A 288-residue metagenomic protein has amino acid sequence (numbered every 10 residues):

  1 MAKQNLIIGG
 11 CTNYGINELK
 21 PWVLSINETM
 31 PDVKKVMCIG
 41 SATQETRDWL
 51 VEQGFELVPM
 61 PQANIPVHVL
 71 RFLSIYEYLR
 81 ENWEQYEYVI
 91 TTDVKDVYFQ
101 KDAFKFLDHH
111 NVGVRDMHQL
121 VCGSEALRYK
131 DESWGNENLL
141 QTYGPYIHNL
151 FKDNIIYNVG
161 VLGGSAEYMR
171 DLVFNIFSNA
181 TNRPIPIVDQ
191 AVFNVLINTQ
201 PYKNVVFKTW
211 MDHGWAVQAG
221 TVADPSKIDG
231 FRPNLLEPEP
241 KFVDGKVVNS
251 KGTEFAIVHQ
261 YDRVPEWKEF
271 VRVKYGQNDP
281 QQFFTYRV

Functional and structural regions predicted by a protein language model:
M1-E87, E167: N-terminal anchoring/stem segment of glycosyltransferases
M1-L6, V273-V288: Juxtamembrane luminal stem/stalk of type II transmembrane Golgi/ER carbohydrate-processing enzymes
C11-G15, A126-R128, R263-V264: Short polar catalytic/cofactor-binding loops
N17, E45-R47, V97-K101, F106-D108 (+5 more regions): Short catalytic/ligand-binding loop motif for oxyanion handling, primarily in non-cytosolic enzymes, centered on
N27-K34, E52-V58, V112-H118, N198-K208 (+1 more regions): Structural alpha-beta junctions
S74-G135: GT-A fold catalytic core of metal-dependent nucleotide-sugar glycosyltransferases, centered on the diacidic
N136-D153: Short, flexible, basic/aromatic active-site loop/helix in glycosyltransferases
F151-F270: Catalytic core and acceptor-binding pocket of nucleotide-sugar-dependent glycosyltransferases
